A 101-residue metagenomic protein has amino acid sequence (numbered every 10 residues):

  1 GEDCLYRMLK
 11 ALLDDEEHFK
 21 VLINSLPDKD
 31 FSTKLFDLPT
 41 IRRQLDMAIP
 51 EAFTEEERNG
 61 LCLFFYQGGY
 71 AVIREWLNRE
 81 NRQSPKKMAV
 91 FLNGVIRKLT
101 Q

Functional and structural regions predicted by a protein language model:
G1-R7, F19-K20: Amphipathic alpha-helical linker/stalk segments
D3, A11, L26-A52, E56-A71: Amphipathic alpha-helical packing segments from all-alpha helical-bundle domains
L9, F36, T40, A89-R97: Hydrophobic core segments within long, regular secondary-structure runs in both alpha- and beta-rich folds
L12-L13, L22-I23, W76-L77: Hydrophobic residues in alpha-helical segments
K20-L22, P85: Short, hydrophobic secondary-structure boundary micro-motifs
S25, K29, R79-R82: Residues at alpha-helix boundaries and the short loops/turns that link adjacent helices
N59, Y66-Q67, A71, E75-Q101: C-terminal peripheral helix-coil segments that are non-catalytic and often amphipathic
